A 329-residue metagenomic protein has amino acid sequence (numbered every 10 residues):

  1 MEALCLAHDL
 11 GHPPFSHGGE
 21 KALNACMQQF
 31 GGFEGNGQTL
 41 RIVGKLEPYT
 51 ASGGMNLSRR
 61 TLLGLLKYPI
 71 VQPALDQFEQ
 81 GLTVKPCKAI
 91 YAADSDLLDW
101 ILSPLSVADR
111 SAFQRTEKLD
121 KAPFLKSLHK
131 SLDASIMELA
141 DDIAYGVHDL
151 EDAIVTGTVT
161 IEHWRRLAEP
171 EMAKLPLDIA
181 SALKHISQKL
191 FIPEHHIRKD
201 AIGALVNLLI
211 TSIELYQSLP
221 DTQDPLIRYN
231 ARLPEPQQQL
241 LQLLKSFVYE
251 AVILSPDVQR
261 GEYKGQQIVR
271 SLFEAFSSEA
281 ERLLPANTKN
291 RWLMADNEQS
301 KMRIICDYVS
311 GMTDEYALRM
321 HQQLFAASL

Functional and structural regions predicted by a protein language model:
E2-A3, L10-K199, V206: Sequence-structural signature of the catalytic-core scaffold of metal-dependent phosphohydrolases that act on
A3-C5, T288-K289: Short linear capping/connector segments at secondary-structure termini
N36, S58-L62, S131, N230-E235 (+2 more regions): Residue-level signal for threonine
T39, V269, V309: A residue-level signal for conserved active-site and pocket-lining positions in enzyme catalytic cores
A140, A144-V147, I210, F273 (+3 more regions): A structural signal for well-ordered alpha-helices, especially hydrophobic packing surfaces of coiled-coils
A153-T156, R282-K289, L318-L329: Long amphipathic alpha-helical segments
K174-S300, R319: C-terminal subdomains that position terminal phosphate/3'-OH groups for nucleotidyl transfer/ligation, primarily on
D296-L329: Short, amphipathic C-terminal "tail helix"
